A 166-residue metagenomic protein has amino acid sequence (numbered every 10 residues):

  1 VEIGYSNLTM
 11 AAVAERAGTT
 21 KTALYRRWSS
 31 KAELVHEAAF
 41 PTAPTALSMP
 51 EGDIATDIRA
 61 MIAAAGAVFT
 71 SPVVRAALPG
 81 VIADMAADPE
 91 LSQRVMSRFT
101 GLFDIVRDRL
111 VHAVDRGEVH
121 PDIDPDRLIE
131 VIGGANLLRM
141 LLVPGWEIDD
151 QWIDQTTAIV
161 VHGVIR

Functional and structural regions predicted by a protein language model:
V1-G18: Short, amphipathic alpha-helix enriched in basic
N7, S30-V35, T45-A46, I58: Short amphipathic alpha-helical segment with a characteristic S/N-K-E followed by hydrophobic residues
A17-W28: Short hydrophobic/aromatic patch on the recognition helix
R27-S29, L137-L138: Tryptophan-centric aromatic hotspots in well-structured domains and transmembrane helices
E33, A38-A39, F69-M96: Amphipathic alpha-helical segments used for helix-helix packing
A46-L78, L128: Hydrophobic alpha-helical connector segments
S92, M96, T100, V114-I159: Hydrophobic/aromatic-rich alpha-helical bundle segments in the mid-to-C-terminal region
R109, I159-R166: C-terminal alpha-helix
